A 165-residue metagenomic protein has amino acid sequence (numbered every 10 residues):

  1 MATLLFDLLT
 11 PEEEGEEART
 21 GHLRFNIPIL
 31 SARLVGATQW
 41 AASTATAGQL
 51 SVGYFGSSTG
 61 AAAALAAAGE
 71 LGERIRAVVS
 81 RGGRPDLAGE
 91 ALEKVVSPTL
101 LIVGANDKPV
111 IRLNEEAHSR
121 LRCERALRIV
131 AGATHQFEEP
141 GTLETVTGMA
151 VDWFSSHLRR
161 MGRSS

Functional and structural regions predicted by a protein language model:
M1-L50, E138-G141, T145: Serine-hydrolase catalytic machinery in alpha/beta-hydrolase-like enzymes
S51-G56, R81: Short beta-strand immediately N-terminal to the catalytic nucleophile in serine-hydrolase-like folds
F55-A64: Gly/Ala-rich beta-loop-alpha elbow adjacent to hydrolase catalytic centers
E73-P85: A conserved short beta-strand
V95-V96, L101-V103: Short beta-strand/loop motif that positions the catalytic acidic residue of the alpha/beta-hydrolase fold
K108-N114: Conserved alpha/beta-hydrolase "acid-adjacent" motif
R120-Q136: Catalytic histidine neighborhood in serine/cysteine hydrolases with alpha/beta-hydrolase-type architecture
A133-Q136, G141-S165: Catalytic active-site module of serine/aspartate enzymes centered on a nucleophile-bearing elbow/loop
